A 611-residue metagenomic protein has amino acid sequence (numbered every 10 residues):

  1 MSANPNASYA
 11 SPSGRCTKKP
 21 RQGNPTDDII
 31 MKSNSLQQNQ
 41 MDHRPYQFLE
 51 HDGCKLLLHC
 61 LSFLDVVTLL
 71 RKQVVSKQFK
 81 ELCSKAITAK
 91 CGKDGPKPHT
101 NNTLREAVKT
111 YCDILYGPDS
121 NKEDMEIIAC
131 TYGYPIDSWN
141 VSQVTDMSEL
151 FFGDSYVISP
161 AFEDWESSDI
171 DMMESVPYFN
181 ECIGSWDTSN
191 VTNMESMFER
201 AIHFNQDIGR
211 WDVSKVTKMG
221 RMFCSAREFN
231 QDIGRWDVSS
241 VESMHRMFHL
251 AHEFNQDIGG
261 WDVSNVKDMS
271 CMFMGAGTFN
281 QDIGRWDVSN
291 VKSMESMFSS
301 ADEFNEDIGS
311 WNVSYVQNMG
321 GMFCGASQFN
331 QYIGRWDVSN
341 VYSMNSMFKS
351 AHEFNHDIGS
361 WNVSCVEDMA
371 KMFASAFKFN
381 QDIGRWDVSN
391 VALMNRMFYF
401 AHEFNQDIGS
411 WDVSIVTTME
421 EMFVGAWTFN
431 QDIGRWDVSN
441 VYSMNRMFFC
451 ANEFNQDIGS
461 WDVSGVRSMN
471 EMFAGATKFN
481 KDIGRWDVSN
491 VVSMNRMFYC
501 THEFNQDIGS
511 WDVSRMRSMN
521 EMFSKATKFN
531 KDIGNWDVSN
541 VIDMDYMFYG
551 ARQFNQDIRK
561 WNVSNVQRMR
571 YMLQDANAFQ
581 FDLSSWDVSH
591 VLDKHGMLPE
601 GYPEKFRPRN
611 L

Functional and structural regions predicted by a protein language model:
M1-H51, E81, K85, A89-C91 (+1 more regions): CRL adaptor-proximal regions
H43-L611: Negatively charged
